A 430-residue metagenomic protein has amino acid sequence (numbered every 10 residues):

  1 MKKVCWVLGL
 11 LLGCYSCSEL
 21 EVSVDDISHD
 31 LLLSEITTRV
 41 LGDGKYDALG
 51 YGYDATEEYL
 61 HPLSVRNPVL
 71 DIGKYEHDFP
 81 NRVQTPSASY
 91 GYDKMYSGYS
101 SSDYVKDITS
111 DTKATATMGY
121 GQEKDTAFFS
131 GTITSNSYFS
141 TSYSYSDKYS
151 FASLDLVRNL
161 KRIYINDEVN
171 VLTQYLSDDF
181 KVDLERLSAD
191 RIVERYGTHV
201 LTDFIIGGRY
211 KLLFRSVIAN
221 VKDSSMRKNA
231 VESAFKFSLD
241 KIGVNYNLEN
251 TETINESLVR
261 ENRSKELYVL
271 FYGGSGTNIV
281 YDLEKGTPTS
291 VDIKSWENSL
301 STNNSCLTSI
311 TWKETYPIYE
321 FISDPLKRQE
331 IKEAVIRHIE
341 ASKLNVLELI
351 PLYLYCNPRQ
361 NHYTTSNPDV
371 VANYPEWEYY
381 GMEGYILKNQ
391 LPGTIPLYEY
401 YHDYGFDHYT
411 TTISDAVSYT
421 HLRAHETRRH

Functional and structural regions predicted by a protein language model:
M1-V4: Positively charged n-region of N-terminal signal peptides that target proteins for export
Y15-S16: C-terminal motif of bacterial Sec signal peptides marking the signal peptidase cleavage site
V22-E348: Membrane-permeabilization and membrane-interfacing ectodomains
L344-L352, K388-L397: Short domain-boundary/entry signatures in modular proteins, especially in secreted/extracellular architectures
L352-Y355, L397-Y400, Y409: Fold-core signature of tandem repeat domains
R359-T365, V370-Y374, G405-T411, A416-Y419: Short loop/beta submotifs within extracellular cysteine-rich repeat domains
Y374-T394, L422-R423: Short, flexible domain-boundary/linker segments around small modular repeats
T420-R429: Conserved small/polar residues in nucleotide/adenosyl-binding loops
